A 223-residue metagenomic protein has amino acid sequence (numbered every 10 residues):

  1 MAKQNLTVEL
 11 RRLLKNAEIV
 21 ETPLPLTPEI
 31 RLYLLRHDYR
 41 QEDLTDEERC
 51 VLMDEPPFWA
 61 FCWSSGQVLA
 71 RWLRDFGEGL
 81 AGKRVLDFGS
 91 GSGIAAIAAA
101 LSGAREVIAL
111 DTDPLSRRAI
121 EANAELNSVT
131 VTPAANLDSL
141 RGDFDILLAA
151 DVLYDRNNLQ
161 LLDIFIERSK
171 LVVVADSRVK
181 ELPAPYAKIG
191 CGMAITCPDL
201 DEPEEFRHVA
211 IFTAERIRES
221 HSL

Functional and structural regions predicted by a protein language model:
M1-Q41: N-terminal auxiliary segments of SAM/dcSAM-dependent transferases
P56-L73: Conserved SAM-binding loop and adjacent beta-strand
A70-V131: Conserved SAM/SAH cofactor-binding pocket of Class I
T132-D143: Short acidic low-complexity segments
L147-L148: Hydrophobic beta-strand segment of the Class I
D155-F165: A short, conserved alpha-helix within the catalytic core of class I
K170-K180: Conserved beta-strand signature within the Rossmann-like core of class I S-adenosyl-L-methionine
K180-L223: Active-site capping/gating segments
